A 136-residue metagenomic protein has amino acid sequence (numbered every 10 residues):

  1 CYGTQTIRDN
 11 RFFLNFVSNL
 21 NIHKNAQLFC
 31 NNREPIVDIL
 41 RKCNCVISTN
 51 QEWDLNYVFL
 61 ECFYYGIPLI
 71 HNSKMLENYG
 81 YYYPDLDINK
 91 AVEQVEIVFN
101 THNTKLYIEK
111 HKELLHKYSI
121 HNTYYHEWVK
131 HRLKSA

Functional and structural regions predicted by a protein language model:
C1-T4: Short internal beta-strands
I7-Y65: Donor nucleotide-activated moiety binding/catalytic core segment of transferases that use nucleotide-activated donors
V17-N21, V95-H102, R132-A136: Hydrophobic, Leu/Ile/Phe/Ala-enriched alpha-helical segments that form helix-helix packing faces
E34-D38, N89, T123, E127: Generic alpha-helical secondary structure signal
R41-S119: Catalytic binding pocket for nucleotide-activated donors in carbohydrate/polymer assembly enzymes
K117-A136: C-terminal alpha-helical cap of glycosyltransferases
